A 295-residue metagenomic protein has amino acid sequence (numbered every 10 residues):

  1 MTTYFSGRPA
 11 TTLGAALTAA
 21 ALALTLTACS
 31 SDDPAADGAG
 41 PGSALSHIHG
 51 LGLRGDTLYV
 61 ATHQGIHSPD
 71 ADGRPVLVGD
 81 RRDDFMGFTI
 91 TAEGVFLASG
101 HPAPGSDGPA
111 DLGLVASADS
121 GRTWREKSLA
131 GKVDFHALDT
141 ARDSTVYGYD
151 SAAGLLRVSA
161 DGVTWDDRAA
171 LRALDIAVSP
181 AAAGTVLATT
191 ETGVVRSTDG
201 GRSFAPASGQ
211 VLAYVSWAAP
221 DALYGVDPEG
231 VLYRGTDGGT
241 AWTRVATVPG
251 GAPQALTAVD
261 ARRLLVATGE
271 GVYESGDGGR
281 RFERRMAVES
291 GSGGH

Functional and structural regions predicted by a protein language model:
T25-A28: C-terminal motif of bacterial Sec signal peptides marking the signal peptidase cleavage site
S30-D33: Bacterial signal peptide processing site
G40-H67, D80-F88: Beta-strand-rich domains and repeat architectures in extracellular enzymes and scaffolds, especially beta-propellers
L53-G55, I90-E93, T140-D143, P180-A183 (+2 more regions): Residue-level detector of Asp-centered blade-edge/turn motifs that repeat once per structural unit in beta-propeller
G65-G79, F85, A110-S128, R157-R168 (+3 more regions): Asp-box/BNR beta-propeller loop motif
R81-M86, A130-F135, A170-I176, G209-Y214 (+2 more regions): Short coil/turn segments at the loop-to-beta-strand junctions that recur within blades of beta-propeller repeat folds
G105-D111, Y149-A152, A188-T189, D227-P228: Short, solvent-exposed loop/turn segments at conserved positions within beta-propeller repeat blades
